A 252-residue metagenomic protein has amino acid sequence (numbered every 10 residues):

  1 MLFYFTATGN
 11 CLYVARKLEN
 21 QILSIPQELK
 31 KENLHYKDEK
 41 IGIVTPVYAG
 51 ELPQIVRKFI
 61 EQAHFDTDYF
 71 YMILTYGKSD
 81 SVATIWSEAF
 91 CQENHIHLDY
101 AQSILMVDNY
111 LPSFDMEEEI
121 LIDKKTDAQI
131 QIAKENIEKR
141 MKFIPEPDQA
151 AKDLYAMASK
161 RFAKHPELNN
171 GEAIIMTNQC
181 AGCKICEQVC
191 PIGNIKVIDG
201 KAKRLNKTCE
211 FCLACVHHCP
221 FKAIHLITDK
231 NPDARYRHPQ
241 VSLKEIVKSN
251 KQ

Functional and structural regions predicted by a protein language model:
L2, T6-V44, A49-H165, D229-Y236 (+2 more regions): FMN-binding flavodoxin-like domain, especially the glycine-rich phosphate-binding loop
L18-Q21, N170-E172, G200: Generic structural motif recognizing short loop/turn segments at the entrances and edges of beta-strands
Y36-D38, D66-T67, N170, M176 (+1 more regions): Residue-level preference for short coil/turn positions at secondary-structure junctions
D153-P191: A mid-sequence, solvent-exposed acidic-amphipathic segment
I175-M176, A181-R204, A214-N231: Iron-sulfur cluster-binding cysteine motifs and their immediate structural context in ferredoxin-like electron-transfer
T208: C-terminal active-site rim and adjoining tail of enzyme catalytic domains
